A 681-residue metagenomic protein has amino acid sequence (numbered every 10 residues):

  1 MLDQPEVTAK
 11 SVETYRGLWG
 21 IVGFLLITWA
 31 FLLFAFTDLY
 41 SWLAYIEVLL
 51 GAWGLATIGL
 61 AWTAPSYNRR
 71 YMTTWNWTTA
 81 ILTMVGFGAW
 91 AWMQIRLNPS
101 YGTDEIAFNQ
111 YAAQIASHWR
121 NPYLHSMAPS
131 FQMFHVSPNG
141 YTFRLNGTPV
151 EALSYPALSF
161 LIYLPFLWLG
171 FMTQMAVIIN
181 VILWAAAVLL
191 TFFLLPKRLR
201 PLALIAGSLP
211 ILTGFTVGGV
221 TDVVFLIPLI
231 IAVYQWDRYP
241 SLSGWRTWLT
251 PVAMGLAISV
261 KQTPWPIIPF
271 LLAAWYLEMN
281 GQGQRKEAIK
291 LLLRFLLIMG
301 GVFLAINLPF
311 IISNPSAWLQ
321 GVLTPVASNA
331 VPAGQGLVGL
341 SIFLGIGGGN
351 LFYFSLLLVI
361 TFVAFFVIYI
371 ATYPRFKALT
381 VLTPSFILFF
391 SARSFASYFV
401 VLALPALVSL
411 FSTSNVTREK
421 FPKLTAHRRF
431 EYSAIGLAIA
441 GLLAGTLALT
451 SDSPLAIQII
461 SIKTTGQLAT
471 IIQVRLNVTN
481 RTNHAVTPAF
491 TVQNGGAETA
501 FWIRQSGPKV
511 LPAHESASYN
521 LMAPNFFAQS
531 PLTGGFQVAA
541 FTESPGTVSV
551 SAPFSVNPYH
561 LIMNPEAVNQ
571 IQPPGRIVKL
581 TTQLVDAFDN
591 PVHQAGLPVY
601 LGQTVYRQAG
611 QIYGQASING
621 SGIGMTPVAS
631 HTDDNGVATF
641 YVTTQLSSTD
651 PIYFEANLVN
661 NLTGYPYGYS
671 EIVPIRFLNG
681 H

Functional and structural regions predicted by a protein language model:
M1-E13, K420, F430-L443, L468-I472 (+1 more regions): Short, intrinsically disordered terminal tails adjacent to the first/last structured region
L2-Y239, W275-S394, I459-G495, P508-G534 (+1 more regions): Primarily membrane-embedded glycan-assembly and transfer machineries that use lipid-linked glycans
A44-W53, D222, L226, P266-I267 (+2 more regions): Hydrophobic/aromatic-rich transmembrane helices and adjacent perimembrane loops
T78-W92, L424-S451: Internal/C-terminal transmembrane anchor helices
V252-Y276, A305, A392-Y398: Transmembrane helices and adjacent periplasmic/lumenal helix-loop junctions of polyprenol-phosphate-dependent
K290, A333, V510, Y519-P531 (+2 more regions): The feature marks long extracellular or luminal low-complexity segments
T446-L468, P553-I571: Low-complexity, acidic Ser/Thr/Pro/Gly-rich terminal tails and inter-domain linkers that flank the onset of structured
H484-T499, A595-Q608: Short acidic, flexible loop segments centered on an aromatic residue
